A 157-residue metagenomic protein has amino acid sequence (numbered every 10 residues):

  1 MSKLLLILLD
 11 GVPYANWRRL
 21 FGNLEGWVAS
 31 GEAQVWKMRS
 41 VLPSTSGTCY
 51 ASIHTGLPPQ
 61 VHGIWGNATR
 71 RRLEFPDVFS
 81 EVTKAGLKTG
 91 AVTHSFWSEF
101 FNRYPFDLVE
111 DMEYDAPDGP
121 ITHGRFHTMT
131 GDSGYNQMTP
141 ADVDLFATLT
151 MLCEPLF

Functional and structural regions predicted by a protein language model:
K3, G11-V109: Active-site nucleophile/metal-coordination loop of metallo-enzymes that catalyze phosphate/sulfate and related
L8: Generic enzyme active-site microenvironment
E99-F157: Catalytic-adjacent loop/helix segments of enzymes that bind and process anionic phosphate/sulfate esters
